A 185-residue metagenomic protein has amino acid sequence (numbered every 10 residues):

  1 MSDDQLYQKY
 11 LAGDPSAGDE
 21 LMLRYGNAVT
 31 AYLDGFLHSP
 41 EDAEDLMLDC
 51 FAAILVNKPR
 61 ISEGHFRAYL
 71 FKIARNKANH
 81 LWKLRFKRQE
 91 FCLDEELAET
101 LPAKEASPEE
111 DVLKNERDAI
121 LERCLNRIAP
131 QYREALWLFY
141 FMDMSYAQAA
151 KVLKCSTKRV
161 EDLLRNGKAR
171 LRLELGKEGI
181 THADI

Functional and structural regions predicted by a protein language model:
Y7-A31: A short, charge-rich alpha-helical start-of-domain segment used by transcription regulators
Y10, V29, L33, A43-I54 (+4 more regions): Short, small-hydrophobic-rich alpha-helical interface motif
L11-A12, H38, L48-F66, F86: Sigma70-family region 2
A12-P15, E105-W137, M144, K151-V152: Amphipathic alpha-helical segment used for protein-protein interaction
M22-P40, N57, L125, R170 (+1 more regions): Amphipathic, Lys/Arg- and hydrophobic-enriched alpha-helical face
V29, L33, K58, L70 (+1 more regions): Hydrophobic-face residues of short alpha-helical interaction/recognition segments
K72-L93, A106, K114: Arg/Lys-rich amphipathic alpha helix in sigma70-family domain 2
N79, Y132, F141, A147-E178: DNA-recognition helix of helix-turn-helix
